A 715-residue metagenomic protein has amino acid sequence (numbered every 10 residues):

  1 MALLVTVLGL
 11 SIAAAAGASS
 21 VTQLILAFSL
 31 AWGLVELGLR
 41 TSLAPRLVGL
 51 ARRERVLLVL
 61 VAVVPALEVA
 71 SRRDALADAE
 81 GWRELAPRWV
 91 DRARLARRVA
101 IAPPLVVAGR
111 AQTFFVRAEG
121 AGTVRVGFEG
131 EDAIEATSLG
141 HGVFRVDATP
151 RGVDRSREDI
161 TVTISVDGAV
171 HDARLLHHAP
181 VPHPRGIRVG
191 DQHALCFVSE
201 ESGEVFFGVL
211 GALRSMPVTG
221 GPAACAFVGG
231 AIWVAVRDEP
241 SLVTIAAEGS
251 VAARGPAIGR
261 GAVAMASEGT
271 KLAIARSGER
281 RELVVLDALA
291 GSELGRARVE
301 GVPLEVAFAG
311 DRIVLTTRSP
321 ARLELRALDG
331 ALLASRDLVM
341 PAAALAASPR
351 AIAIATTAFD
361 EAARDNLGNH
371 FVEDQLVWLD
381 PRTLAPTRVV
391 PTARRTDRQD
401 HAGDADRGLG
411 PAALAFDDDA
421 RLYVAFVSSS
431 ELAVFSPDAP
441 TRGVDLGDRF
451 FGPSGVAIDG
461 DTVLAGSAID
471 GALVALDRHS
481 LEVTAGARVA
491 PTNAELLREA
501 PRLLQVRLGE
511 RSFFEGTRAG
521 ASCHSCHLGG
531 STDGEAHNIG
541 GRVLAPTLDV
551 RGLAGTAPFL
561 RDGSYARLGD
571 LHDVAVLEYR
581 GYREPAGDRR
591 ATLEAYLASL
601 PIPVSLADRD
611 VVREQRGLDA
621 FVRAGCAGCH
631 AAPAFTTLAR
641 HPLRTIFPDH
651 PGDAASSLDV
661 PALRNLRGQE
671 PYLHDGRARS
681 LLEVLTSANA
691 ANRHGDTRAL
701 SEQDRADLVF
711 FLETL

Functional and structural regions predicted by a protein language model:
L3-R40: Membrane-embedded alpha-helical segments of integral membrane proteins
F28-L58, V474: Cytosolic-side transmembrane helix boundary signature
L50-R72: Internal/C-terminal transmembrane anchor helices
R52-R53, W89, G109, T113-E119 (+3 more regions): Predominantly soluble domains enriched in secretory-pathway, periplasmic, or organellar proteins
P65-A86: Hydrophobic alpha-helical transmembrane segments in integral membrane proteins
R83-R98: Proline/serine/threonine-rich low-complexity linkers at boundaries of modular beta-sandwich domains
I101, E129-H141: Low-complexity "stalk/linker" and mucin-like segments enriched in Ser/Thr/Pro/Ala/Gly
R185-G186, I245, A321, R326-L328 (+5 more regions): Periplasmic c-type cytochrome electron-transfer domains
